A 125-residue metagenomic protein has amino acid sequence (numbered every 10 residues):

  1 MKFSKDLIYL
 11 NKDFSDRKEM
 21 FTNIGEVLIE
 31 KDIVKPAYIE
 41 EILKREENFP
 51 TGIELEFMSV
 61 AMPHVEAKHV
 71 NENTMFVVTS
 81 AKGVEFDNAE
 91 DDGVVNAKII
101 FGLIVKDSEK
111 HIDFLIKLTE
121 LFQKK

Functional and structural regions predicted by a protein language model:
M1-K125: Cytosolic covalent-transfer regions centered on His/Cys nucleophiles that carry phosphoryl or persulfide groups
